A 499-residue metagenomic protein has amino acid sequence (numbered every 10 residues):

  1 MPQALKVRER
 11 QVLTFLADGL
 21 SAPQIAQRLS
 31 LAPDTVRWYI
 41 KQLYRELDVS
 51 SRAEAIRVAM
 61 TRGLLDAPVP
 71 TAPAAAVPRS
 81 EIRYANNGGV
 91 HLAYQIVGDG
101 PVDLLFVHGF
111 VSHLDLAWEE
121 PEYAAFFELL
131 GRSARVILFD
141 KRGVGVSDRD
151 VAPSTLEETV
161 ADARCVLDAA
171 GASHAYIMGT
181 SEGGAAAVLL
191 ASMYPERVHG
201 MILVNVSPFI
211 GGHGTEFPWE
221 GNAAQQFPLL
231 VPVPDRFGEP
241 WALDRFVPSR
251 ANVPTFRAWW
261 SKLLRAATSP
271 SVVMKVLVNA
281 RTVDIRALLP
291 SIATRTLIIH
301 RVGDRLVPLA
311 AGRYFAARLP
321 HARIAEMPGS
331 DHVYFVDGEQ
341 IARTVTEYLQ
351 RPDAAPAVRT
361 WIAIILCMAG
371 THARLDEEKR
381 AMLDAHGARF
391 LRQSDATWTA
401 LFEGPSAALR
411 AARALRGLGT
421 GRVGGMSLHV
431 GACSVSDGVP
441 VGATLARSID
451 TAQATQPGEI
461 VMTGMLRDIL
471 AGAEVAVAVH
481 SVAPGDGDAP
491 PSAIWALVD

Functional and structural regions predicted by a protein language model:
M1-Q3, R45-A74: Basic, Lys/Arg-enriched C-terminal extension of HTH/homeodomain DNA-binding domains
G19-E54: Recognition helix of helix-turn-helix DNA-binding domains
W38, A355-R410: Catalytic NTP-binding/metal-coordinating core of nucleotidyl cyclase/transferase enzymes
N86, V90-V146: Conserved HGGG/HGGXW glycine-rich cap/lid loop of the alpha/beta-hydrolase fold
E157-A175: Conserved acidic catalytic loop of the alpha/beta-hydrolase fold
V188, S192, H199-V233: Flexible "cap/lid" loop of the alpha/beta hydrolase fold
I292, I298-H300: Short beta-strand/loop motif that positions the catalytic acidic residue of the alpha/beta-hydrolase fold
A400-D499: Catalytic beta-strand-to-alpha-helix segment of the class III nucleotidyl cyclase homology domain
